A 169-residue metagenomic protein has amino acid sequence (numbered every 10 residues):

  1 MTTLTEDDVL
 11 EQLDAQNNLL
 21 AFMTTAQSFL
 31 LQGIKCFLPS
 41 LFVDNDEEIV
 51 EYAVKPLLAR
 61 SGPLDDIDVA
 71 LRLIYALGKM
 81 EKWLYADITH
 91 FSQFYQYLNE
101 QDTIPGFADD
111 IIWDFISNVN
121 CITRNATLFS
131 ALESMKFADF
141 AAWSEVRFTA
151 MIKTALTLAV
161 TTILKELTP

Functional and structural regions predicted by a protein language model:
M1-P169: Amphipathic alpha-helical interface elements
